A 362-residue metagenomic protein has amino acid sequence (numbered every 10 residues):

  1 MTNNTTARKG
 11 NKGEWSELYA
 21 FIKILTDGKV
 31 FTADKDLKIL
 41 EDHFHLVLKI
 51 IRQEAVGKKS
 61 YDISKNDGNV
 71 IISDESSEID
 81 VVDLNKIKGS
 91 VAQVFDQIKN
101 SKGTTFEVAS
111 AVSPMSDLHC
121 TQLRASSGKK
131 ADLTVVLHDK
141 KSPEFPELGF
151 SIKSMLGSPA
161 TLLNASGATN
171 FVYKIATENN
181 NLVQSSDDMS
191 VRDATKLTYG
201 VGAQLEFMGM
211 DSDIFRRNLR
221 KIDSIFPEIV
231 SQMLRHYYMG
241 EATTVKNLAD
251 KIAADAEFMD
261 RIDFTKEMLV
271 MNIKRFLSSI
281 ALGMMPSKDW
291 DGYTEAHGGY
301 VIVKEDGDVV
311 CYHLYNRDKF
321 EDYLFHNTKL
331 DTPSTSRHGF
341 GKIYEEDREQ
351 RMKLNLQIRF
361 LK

Functional and structural regions predicted by a protein language model:
M1-K130, V136-L148, I152-K362: Short, positively charged
